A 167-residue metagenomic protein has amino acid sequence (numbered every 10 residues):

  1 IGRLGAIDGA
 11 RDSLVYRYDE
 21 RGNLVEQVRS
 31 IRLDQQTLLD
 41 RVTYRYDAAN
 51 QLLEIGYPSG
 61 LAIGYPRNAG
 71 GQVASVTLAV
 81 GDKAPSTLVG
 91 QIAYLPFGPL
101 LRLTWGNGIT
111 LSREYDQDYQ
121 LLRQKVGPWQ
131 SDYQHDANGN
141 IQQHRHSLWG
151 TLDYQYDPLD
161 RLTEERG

Functional and structural regions predicted by a protein language model:
I1-G167: Acidic/glycine-rich beta-solenoid
